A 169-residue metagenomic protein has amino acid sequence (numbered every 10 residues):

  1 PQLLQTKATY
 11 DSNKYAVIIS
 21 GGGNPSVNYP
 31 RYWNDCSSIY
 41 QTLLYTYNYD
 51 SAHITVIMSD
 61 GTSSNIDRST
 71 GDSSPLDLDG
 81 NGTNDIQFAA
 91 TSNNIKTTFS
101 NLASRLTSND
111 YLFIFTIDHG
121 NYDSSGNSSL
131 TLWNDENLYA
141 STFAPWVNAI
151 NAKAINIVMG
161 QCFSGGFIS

Functional and structural regions predicted by a protein language model:
P1-D110: Boundary/activation segment at the start of structured domains
L3, F99-N101, S141-A144, S164-G166: Alpha-helical scaffolding within the catalytic cores of extracellular/periplasmic polymer-degrading hydrolases
Y15-I19, Y111-D118, I155-M159: Beta-strand elements within well-structured catalytic alpha/beta cores of enzymes that handle phosphate/sulfate esters
G22-S26, D60-S64, D118-S124, D135-L138 (+1 more regions): Solvent-exposed loop/turn segments at secondary-structure junctions within structured extracellular/periplasmic domains
N28-R31, D67-S69, S124-S129, I168-S169: Short, solvent-exposed loop/turn and secondary-structure capping segments
S37, Q41, I155-S169: Active-site-proximal C-terminal subdomain of hydrolase catalytic domains
L43, I114, F143-W146, I157-G160: Residue-level detector of buried hydrophobic side-chain packing in well-ordered secondary-structure elements
S73, L78-G80, A90, R105-T107 (+1 more regions): A short, glycine/acidic-enriched catalytic loop
